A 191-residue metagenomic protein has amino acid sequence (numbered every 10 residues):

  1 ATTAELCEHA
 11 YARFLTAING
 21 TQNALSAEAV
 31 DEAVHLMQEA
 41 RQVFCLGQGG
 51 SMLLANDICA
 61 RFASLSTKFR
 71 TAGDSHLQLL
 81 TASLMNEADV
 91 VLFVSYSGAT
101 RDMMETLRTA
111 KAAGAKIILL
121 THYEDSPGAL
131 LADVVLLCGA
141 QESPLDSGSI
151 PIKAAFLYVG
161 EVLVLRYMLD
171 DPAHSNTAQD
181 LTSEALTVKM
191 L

Functional and structural regions predicted by a protein language model:
A1-E28: HTH-adjacent hinge/linker in prokaryotic transcriptional regulators
T21, L25-E28, F44, D170 (+1 more regions): Short secondary-structure junctions and interdomain/linker hinges
E28-A40: Glycine-rich phosphate/diphosphate-binding loops that line cofactor/substrate pockets in enzymes
E32-H35, L53, D57, L181: Amphipathic alpha-helical interaction segments
E39-Y158, V162-P172: Glycine-rich phosphate-binding loops that contact phosphosugars or nucleotide phosphates
A173-L191: A short, charged, Gly/Pro-tolerant segment at domain boundaries
